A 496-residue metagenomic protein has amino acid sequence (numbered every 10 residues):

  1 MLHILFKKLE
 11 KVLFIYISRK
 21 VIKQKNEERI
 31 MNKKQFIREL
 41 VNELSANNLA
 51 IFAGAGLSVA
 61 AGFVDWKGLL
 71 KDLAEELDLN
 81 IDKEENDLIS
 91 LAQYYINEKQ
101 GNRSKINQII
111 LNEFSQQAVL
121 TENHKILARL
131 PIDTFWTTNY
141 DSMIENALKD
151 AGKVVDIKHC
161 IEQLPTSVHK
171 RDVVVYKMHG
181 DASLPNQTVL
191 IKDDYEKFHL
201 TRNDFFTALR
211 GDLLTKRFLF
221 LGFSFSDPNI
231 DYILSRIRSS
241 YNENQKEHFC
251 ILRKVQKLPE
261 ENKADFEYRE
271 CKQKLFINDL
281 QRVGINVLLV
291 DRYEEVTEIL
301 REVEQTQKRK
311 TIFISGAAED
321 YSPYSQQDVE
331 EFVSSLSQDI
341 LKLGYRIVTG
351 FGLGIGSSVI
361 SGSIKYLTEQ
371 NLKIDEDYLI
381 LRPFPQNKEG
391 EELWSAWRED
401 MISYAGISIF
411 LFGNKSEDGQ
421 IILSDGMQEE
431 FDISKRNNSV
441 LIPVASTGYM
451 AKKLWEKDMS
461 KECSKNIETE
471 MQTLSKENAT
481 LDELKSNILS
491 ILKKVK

Functional and structural regions predicted by a protein language model:
E10-L13, S18-I51, L57, N102 (+5 more regions): SIR2/sirtuin-family catalytic core signature
K34, R38-A50, L57-V64, G68 (+7 more regions): Metabolite-binding pocket within alpha/beta catalytic cores that recognizes anionic/polar moieties
I51-G56, N139, E196-L258, I347-G352 (+1 more regions): Glycine-rich anion-binding loop/nest that anchors nucleotide
L73-I81: Conserved phosphoryl-transfer catalytic core
R103-F114, L190-Y195, I380-F384, G413-E417: Short, basic, glycine/proline-bearing loop/turn elements
E122-N123, Q163-L164, R202-G211, E391-S403 (+1 more regions): Short, charged beta->alpha transition segments
G152-L214: Active-site gating loop/helix substructures
D320-V495: Acidic/glycine-enriched connector segments
